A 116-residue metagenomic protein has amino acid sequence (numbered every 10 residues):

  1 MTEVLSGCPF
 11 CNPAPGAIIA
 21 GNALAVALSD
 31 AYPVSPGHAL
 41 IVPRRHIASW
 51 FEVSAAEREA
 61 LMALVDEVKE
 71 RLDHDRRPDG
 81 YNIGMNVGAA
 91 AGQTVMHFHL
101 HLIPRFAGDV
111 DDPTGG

Functional and structural regions predicted by a protein language model:
M1-G116: HIT superfamily nucleotide-processing domains
